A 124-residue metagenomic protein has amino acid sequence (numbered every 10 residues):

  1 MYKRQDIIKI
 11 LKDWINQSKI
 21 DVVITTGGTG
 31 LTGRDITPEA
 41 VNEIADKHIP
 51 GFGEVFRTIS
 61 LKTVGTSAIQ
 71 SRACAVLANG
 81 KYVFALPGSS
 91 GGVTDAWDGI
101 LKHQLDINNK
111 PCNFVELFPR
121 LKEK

Functional and structural regions predicted by a protein language model:
K3-K124: Non-catalytic beta/alpha edge segments that cap or flank active sites
